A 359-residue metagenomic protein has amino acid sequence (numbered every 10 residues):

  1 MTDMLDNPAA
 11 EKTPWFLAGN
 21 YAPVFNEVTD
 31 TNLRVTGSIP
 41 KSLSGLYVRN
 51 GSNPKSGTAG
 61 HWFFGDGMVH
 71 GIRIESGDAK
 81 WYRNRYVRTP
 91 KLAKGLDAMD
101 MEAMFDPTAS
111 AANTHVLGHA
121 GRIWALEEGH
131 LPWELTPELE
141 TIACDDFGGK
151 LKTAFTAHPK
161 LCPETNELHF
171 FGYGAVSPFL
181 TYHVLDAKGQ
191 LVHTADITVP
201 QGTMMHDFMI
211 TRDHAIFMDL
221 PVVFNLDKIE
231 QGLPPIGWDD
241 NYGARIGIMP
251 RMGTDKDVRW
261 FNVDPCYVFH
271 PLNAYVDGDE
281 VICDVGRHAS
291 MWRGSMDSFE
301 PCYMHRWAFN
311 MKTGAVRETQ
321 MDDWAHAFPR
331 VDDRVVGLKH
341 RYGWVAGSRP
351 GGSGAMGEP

Functional and structural regions predicted by a protein language model:
M1-P359: Beta-propeller domains
